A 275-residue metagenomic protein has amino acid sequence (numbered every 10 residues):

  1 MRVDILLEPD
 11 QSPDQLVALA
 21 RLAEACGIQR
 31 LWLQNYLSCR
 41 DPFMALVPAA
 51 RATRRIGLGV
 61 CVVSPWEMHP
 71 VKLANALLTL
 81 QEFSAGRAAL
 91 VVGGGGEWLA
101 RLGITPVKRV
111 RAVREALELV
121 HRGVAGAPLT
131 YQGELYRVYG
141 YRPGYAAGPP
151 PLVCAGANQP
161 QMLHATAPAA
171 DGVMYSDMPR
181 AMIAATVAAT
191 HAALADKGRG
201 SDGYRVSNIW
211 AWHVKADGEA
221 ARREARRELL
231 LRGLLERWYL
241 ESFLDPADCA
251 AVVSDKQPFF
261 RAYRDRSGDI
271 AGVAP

Functional and structural regions predicted by a protein language model:
M1-C61, P151: N-terminal beta1-alpha1-beta2 module of alpha/beta enzyme domains
M1-D14, V63-P70, A147-N158, W212-K215 (+1 more regions): Active-site mouth loops of central-metabolism enzymes
V3-L7, L31-L33, L58-C61, A88-V92 (+3 more regions): Hydrophobic faces of well-ordered beta-strands that scaffold small-molecule active sites in alpha/beta enzyme cores
Q11-L22, A76, A157-A165: Short, acidic/polar
G27, A49, L80, V120 (+2 more regions): Conserved, mostly hydrophobic/aromatic
C39-P48, P179-L194: Active-site-adjacent beta->alpha loops and helix N-cap segments on the catalytic face of soluble alpha/beta enzymes
W66-T79, V107: Glycine-rich anion/phosphate-binding loops
V107-P143, A188-P275: An alpha-helical appendage that flanks or caps ligand/catalytic pockets
